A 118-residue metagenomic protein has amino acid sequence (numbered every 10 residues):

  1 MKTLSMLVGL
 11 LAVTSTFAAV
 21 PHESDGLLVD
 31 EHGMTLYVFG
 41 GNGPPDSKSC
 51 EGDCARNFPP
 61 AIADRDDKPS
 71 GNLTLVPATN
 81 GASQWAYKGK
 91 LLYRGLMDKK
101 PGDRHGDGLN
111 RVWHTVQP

Functional and structural regions predicted by a protein language model:
M1-V8: Positively charged n-region of N-terminal signal peptides that target proteins for export
V8-G9, T79: Generic hydrophobic-segment detector
G9-A18: Hydrophobic h-region of N-terminal signal peptides that target proteins for export in Gram-negative bacteria
F17-P118: Compact beta-sheet-dominated domain cores in extracellular/mature segments
